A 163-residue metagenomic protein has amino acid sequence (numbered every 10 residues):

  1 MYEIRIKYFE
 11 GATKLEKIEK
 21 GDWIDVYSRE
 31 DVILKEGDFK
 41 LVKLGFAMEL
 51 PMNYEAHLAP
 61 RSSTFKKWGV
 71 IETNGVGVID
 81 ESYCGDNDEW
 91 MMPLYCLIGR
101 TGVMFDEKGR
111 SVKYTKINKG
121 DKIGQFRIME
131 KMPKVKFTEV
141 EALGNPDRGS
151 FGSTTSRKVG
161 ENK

Functional and structural regions predicted by a protein language model:
M1-K163: DUTPase catalytic domain/fold
